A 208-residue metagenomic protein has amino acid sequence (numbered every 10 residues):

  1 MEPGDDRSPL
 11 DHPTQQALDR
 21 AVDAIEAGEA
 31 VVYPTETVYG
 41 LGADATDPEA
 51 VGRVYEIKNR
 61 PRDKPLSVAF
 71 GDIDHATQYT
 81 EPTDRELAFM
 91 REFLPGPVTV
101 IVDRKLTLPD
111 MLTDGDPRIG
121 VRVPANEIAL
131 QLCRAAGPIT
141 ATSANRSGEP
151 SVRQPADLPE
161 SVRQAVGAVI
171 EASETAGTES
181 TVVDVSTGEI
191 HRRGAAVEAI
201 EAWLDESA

Functional and structural regions predicted by a protein language model:
M1-A208: Active-site-adjacent structural elements in enzyme catalytic cores
